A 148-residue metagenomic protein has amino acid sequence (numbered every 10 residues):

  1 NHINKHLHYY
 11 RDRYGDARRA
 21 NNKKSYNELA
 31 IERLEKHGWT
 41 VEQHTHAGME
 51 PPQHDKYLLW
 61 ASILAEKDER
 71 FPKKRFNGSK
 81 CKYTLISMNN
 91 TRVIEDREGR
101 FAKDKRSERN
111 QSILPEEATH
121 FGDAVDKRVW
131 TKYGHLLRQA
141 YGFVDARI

Functional and structural regions predicted by a protein language model:
N1-N110, H135, I148: Mg2+-dependent endonuclease catalytic cores in nucleic-acid-processing enzymes, primarily RNase H-like
K105, T119-G122, D126: C-terminal functional modules
Q111, A124-V129: Amphipathic alpha-helical protein-protein interaction segments
I113-P115: Exposed beta-sheet edge/beta-hairpin loop segments within beta-rich domains
V129-I148: Acidic two-metal-ion nuclease catalytic site recognized across multiple nuclease folds, prominently DnaQ/RNase D-T
